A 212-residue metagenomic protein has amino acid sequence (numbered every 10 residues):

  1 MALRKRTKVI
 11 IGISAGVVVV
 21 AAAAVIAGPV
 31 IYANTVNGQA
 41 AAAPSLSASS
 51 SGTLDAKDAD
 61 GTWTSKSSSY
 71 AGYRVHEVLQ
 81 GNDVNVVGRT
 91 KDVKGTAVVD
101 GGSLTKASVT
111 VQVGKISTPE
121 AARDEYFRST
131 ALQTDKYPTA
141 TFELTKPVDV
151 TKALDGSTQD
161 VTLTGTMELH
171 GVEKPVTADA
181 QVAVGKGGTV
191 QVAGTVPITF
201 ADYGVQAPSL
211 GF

Functional and structural regions predicted by a protein language model:
A2-F212: Low-complexity, acidic/polar, glycine-enriched regions of mature
